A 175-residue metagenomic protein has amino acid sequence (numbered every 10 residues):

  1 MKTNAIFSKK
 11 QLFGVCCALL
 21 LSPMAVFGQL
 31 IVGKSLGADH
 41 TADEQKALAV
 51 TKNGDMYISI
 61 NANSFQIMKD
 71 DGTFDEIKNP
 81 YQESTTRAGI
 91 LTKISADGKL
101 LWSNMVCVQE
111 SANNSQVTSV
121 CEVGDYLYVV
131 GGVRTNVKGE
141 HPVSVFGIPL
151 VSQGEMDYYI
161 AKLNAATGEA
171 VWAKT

Functional and structural regions predicted by a protein language model:
M1-I31: Bacterial Sec-dependent N-terminal signal peptides
V26-T175: A sequence-level/structural motif corresponding to short, flexible coil/turn segments enriched in small polar residues
